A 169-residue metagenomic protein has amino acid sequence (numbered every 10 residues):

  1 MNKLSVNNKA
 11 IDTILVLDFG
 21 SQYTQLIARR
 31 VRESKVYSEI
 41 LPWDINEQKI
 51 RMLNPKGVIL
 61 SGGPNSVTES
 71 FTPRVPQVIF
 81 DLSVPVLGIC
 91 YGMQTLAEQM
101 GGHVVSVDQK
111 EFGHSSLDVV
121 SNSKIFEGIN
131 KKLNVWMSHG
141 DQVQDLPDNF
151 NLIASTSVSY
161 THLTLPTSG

Functional and structural regions predicted by a protein language model:
M1-K9: Acidic, low-complexity intrinsically disordered tails
N8, R29-K35, M52-G128, N134 (+2 more regions): Cysteine-nucleophile active-site neighborhood
L15-S34: Short, charged N-terminal beta->alpha structural module
K35-K49: A short, well-structured beta->alpha microelement
P147-I153: Short, hydrophobic/aromatic-rich segments at coil-to-beta transitions
S157-V158: Polar low-complexity intrinsically disordered regions
T161-T167: Conserved small/polar residues in nucleotide/adenosyl-binding loops
